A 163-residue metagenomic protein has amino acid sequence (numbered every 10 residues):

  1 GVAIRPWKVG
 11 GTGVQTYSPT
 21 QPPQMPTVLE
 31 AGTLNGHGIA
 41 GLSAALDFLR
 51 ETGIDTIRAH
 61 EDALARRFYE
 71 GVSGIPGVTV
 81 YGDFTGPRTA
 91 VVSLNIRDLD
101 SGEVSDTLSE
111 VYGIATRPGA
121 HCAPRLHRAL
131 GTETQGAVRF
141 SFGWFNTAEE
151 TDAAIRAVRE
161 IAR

Functional and structural regions predicted by a protein language model:
G1-R163: Pyridoxal 5′-phosphate
